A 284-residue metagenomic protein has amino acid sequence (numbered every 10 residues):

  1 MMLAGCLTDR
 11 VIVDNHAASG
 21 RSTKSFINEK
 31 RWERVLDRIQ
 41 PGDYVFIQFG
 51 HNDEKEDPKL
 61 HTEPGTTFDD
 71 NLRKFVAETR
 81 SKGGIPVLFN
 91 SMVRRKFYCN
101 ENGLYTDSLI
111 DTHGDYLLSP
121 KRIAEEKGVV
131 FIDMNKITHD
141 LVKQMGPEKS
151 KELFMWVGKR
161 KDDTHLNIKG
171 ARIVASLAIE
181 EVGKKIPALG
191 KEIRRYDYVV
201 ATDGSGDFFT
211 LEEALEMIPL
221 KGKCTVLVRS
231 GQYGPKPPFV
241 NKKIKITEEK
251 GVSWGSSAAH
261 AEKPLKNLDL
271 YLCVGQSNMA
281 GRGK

Functional and structural regions predicted by a protein language model:
M1-A17, E33-P41, W254-K284: Serine-esterase "nucleophile elbow" of acetyl-processing enzymes
M1-S25, I218-Q232, K236-V240: N-terminal, post-signal-peptide region of Sec/Tat-exported proteins
N15-R21, I47-N52, F89-V93, D133-I137 (+5 more regions): Active-site-proximal beta-strand/loop segments in catalytic clefts of secreted hydrolases
R21-S25, D107-L109, T202-S205: Short, flexible loop segments at the rims of nucleotide/cofactor-binding pockets, characterized by
T23-R34, F209: N-terminal post-signal-peptidase region of extra-cytosolic proteins
K30-I168, R172, S176-G190: Alpha-helical cap/lid subdomain in secreted, periplasmic, or secretory-pathway luminal O-acyl-processing enzymes
R195-A201: Short aromatic-glycine-(Arg/Gly/Cys) micro-motifs in beta-strand/loop hairpins
D203-E213, G222-S253: N-terminal extracellular ligand-recognition/capping segment immediately after the signal peptide
